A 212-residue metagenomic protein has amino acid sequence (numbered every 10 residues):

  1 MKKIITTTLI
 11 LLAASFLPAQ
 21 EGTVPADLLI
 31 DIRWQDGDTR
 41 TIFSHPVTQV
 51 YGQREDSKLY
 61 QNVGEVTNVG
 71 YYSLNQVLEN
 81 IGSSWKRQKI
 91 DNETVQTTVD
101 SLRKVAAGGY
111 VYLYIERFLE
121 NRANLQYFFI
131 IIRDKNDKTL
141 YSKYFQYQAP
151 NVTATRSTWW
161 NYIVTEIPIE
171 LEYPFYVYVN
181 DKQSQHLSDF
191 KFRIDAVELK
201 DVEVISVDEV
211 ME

Functional and structural regions predicted by a protein language model:
I4-L17: Sec-dependent N-terminal signal peptides
Q20-Y173, N180-E212: Conserved functional micro-motifs across diverse proteins
